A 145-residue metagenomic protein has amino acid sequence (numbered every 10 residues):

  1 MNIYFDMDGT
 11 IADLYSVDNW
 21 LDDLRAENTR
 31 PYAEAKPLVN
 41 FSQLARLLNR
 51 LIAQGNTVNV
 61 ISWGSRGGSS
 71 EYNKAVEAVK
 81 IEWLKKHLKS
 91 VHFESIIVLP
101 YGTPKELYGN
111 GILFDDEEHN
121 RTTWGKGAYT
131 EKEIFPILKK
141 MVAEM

Functional and structural regions predicted by a protein language model:
M1-I3, N110-G111: The start of beta-strands in P-loop NTPase/AAA+ ATPase cores
N2-W83, H87: Alpha-helical substrate-recognition element adjacent to the catalytic core
S69-M145: C-terminal cap/substrate-recognition subdomain and adjoining C-terminal extension of metal-dependent phosphatase-like
